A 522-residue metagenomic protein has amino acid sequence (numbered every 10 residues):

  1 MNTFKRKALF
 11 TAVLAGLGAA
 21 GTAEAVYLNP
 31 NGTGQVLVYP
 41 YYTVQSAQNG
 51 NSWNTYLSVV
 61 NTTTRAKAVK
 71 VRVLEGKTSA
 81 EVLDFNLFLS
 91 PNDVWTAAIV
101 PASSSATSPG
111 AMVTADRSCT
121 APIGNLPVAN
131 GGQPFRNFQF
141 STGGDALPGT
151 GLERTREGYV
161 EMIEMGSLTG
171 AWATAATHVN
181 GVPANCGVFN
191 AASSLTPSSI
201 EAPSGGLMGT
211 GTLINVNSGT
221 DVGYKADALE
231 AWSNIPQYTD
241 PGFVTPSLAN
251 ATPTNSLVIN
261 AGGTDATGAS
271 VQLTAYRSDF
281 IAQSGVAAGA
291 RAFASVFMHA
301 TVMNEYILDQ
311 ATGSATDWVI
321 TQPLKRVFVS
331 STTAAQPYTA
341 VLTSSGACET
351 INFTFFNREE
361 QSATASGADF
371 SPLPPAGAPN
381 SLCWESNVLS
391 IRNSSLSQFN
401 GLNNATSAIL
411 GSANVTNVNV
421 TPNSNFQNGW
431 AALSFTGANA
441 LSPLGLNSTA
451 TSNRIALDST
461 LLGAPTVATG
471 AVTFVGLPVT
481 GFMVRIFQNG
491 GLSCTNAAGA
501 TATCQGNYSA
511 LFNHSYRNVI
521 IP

Functional and structural regions predicted by a protein language model:
M1-E24: Gram-negative bacterial Sec-dependent N-terminal signal peptides
T22-L28, T495, G499: Polybasic/polar functional segments that serve as interface/processing modules
V26-V60: A structural motif detector for short, solvent-exposed N-terminal "entry" segments of globular domains
V38, Y56-V60, T96-A98, Y159-I163: Residues within well-ordered beta-strands of beta-sheet-rich folds
V59-R65, E75: Asparagine-centered strand-capping/turn motif at beta-strand->loop junctions
R72-L89: Short beta-strand and strand-turn-strand segments in soluble, beta-rich domains
L87, A98-V100, S105-P522: Long, compositionally biased low-complexity segments
S90-W95: Solvent-exposed, conformationally flexible loop/turn segments
